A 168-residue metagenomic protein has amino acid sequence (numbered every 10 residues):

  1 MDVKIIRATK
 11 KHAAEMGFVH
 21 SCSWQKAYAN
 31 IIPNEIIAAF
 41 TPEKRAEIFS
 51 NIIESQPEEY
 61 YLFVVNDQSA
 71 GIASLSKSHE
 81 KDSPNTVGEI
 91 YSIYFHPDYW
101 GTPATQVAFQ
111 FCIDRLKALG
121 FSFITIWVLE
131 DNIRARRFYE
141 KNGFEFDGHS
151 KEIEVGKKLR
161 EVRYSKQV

Functional and structural regions predicted by a protein language model:
D2-K4: Extreme N-terminal starter segment of soluble prokaryotic enzymes
R7-K10, F18-I31, I37-D98, A108-F111 (+3 more regions): Acetyl-CoA-dependent GNAT
T86-G88, S122-R136, E140-V168: C-terminal "cap" of GNAT-fold acetyltransferases
S92-Q110, K117-L119, L129-R137, K141: Conserved glycine-rich acetyl-CoA-binding loop
R115-A118, K158: Acidic/proline-rich low-complexity IDRs
